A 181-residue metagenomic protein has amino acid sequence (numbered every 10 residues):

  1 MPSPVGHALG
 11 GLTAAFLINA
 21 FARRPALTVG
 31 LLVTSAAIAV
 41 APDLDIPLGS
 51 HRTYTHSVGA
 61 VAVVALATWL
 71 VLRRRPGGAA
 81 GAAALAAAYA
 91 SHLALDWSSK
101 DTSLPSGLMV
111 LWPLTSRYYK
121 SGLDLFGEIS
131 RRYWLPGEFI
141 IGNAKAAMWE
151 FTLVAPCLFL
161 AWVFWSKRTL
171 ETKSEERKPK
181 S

Functional and structural regions predicted by a protein language model:
M1-E171: N-terminal membrane-targeting hydrophobic helices
T169-S181: Short, basic, low-complexity termini and linkers enriched in Ser/Thr/Gly/Pro that act as targeting/leader peptides
